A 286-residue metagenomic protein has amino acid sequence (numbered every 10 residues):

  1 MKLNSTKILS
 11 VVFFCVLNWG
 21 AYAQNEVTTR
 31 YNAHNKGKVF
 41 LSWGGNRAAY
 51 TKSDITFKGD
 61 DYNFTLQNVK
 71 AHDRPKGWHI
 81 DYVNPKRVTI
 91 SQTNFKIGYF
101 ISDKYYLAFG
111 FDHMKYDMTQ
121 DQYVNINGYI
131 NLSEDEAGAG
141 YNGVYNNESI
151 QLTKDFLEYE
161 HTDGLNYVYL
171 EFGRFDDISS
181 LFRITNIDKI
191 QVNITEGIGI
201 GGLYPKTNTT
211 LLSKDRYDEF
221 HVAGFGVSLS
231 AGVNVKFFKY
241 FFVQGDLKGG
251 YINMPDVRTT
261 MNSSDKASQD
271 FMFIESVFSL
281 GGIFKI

Functional and structural regions predicted by a protein language model:
M1-N35: Cleavable N-terminal export/targeting peptides
A23-Y99, P205-T207, E275-K285: Short glycine/proline- and aromatic-enriched beta-strand/turn motifs that initiate or cap beta-hairpins
T28-T29, I80-V83, K154-E160, L211-F220 (+1 more regions): Extracellular loop and loop/strand-boundary signature of outer-membrane beta-barrel proteins
N32-G37, G98-T209, G281-F284: Gram-negative (and chloroplast) outer-membrane scaffold detector with strong preference for beta-barrel transmembrane
N35-V39, T89-T93, T162-V168, I190 (+2 more regions): Residues that define the transmembrane beta-barrel architecture of outer-membrane proteins
S53-G59, Q120-I126, T185, Y204-D215 (+1 more regions): Outer-membrane beta-barrel translocator domains and adjoining extracellular loop/strand segments of Gram-negative
T56, Y62, G232, K236-I286: Predominantly the C-terminal beta-signal and adjacent terminal strand-loop region of outer-membrane beta-barrel
F95, L170-F172, V227-A231, L247 (+1 more regions): Membrane-embedded beta-strands of outer-membrane beta-barrel proteins, especially the hydrophobic/small aromatic
